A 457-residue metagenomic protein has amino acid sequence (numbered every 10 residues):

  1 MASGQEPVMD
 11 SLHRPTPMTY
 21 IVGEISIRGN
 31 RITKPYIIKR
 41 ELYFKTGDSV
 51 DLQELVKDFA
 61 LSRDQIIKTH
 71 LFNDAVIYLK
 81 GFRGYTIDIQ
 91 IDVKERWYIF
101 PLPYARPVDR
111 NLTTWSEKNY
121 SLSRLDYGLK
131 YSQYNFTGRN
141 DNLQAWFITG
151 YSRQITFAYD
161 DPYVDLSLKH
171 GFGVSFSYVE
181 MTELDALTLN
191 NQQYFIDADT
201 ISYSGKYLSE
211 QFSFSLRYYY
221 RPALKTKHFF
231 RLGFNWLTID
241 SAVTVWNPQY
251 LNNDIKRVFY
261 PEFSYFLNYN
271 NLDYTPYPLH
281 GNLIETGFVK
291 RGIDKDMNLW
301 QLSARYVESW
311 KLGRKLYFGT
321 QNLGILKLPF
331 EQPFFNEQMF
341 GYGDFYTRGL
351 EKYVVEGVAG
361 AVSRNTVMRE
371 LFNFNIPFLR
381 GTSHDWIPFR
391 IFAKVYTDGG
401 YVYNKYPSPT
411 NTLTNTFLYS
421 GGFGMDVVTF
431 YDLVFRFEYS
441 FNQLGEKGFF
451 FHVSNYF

Functional and structural regions predicted by a protein language model:
Q5-N111, K130, Q144-Y163, Q249 (+3 more regions): Periplasmic polypeptide-binding modules associated with outer-membrane biogenesis and secretion
R63, E356-A359, H384-R390, T416-Y419 (+2 more regions): A structural signal for short secondary-structure junctions
V93, R231, G319-L323, K394: Outer-envelope exported proteins of Gram-negative bacteria
V93-S264, Y269-L272, M339-F345, K352-V358 (+2 more regions): Gram-negative/organellar outer-membrane beta-barrel architecture
Q133, L216, Y220-P222, N298-L326 (+1 more regions): Extended low-complexity acidic/polar segments
S177-M181, N235-L237, G287-I293, I325-P329 (+1 more regions): Short glycine-rich beta-strand segments
Y260-W386: C-terminal outer-membrane beta-barrel translocator/porin domains of Gram-negative envelope proteins and their
P261, T366-I376, R380, H384-G421: Outer-membrane beta-barrel transmembrane domain signature
